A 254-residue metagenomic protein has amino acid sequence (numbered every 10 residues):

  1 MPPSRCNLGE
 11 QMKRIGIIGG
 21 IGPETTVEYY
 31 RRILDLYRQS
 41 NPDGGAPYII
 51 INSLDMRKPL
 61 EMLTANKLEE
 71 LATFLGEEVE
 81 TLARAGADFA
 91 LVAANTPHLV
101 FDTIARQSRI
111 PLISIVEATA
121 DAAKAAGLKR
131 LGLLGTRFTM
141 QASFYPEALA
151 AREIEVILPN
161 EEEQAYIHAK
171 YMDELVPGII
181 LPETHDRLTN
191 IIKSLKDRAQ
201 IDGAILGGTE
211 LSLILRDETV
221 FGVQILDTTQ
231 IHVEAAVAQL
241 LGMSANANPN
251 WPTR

Functional and structural regions predicted by a protein language model:
N7-R254: Non-catalytic structural scaffold of enzyme domains
